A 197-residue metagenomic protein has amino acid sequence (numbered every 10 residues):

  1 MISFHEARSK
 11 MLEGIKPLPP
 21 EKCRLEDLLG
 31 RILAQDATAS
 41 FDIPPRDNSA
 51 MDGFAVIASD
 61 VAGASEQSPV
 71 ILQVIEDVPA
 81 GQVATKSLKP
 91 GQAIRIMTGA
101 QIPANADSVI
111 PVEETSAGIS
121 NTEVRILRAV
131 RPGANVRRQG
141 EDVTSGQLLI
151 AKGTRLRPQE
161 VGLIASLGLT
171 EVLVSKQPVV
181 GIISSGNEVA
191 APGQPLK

Functional and structural regions predicted by a protein language model:
M1-S68, R95, R138: Short, low-complexity N-terminal leaders and the immediately following helix N-cap/first helix
A55-K197: Short, glycine/charged-enriched hinge/interface segments at domain edges or termini
